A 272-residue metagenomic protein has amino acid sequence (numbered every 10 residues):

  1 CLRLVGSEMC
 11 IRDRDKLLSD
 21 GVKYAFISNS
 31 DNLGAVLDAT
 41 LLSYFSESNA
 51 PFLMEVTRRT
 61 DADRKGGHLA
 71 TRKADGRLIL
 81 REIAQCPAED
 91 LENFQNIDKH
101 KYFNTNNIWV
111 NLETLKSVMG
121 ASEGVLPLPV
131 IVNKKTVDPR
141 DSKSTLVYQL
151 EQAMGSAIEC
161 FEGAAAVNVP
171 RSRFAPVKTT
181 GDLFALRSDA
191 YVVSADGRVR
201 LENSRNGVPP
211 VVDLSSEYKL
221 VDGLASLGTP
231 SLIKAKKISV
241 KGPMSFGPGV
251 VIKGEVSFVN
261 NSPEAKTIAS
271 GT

Functional and structural regions predicted by a protein language model:
C1-G6: Single conserved hydrophobic/aromatic residue that forms the stacking wall/gate of nucleotide- or nucleobase-binding
S7-K65: Conserved beta-loop-beta/alpha segment of the NTase-like Rossmann-fold superfamily that binds/positions NTPs
S43-T272: Left-handed beta-helix
